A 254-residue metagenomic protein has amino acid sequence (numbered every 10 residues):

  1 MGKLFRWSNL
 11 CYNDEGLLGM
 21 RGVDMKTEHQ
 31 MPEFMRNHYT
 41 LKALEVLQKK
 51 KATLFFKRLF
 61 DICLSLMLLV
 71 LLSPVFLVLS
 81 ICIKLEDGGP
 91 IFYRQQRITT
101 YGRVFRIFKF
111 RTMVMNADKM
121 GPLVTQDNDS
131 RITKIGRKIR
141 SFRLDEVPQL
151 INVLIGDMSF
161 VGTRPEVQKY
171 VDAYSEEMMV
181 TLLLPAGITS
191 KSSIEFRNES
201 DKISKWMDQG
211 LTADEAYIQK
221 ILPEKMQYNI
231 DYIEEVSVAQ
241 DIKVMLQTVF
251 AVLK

Functional and structural regions predicted by a protein language model:
G2, G16-G22: Residue-identity detector for glycine
K3, N9-N13: Short, positively charged and aromatic/hydrophobic N-terminal segments
Y12, T27-E28, P32-A117, Y232-K254: A hydrophobic, helix-centered structural microdomain
G22-Q30, F160: Short intracellular "coupling" helices and adjacent cytoplasmic loop segments at the cytosolic face of multi-pass
V23-K26, L183-K254: C-terminal terminal-structure detector
E28-R36, Y93-R131, S192-E224: Short, glycine-rich, amphipathic interfacial segments at transmembrane boundaries or analogous
S65, S80, Y93, T133-R137 (+2 more regions): Positions in alpha-helical segments
Q126-S192, M245: A short, structured surface patch at a secondary-structure boundary
